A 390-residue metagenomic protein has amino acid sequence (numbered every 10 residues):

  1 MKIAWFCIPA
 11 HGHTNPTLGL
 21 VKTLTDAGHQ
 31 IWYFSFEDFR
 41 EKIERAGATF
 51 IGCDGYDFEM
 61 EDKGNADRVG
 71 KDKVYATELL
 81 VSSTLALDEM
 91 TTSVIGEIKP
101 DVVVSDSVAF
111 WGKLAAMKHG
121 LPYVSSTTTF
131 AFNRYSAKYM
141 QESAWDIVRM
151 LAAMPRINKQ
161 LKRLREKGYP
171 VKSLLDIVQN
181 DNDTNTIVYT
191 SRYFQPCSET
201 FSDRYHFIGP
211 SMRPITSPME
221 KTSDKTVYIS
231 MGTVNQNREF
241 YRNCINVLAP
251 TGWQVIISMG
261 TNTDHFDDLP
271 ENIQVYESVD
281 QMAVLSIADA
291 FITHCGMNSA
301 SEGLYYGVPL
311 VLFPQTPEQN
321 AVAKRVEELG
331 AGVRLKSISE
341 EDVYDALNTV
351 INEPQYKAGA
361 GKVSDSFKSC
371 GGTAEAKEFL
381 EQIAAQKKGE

Functional and structural regions predicted by a protein language model:
M1-T49: N-terminal subdomain of nucleotide-sugar transferases
V21, V103-S105, Y276-K324: A donor-sugar binding/catalytic signature common to diverse glycosyltransferases and related nucleotide-sugar
W32-A76: Conserved nucleotide-sugar phosphate-binding/catalytic loop shared by glycosyltransferases and other
V81-L151: Conserved nucleotide-sugar donor-interacting segment of glycosyltransferase catalytic cores, predominantly GT-B
Y123-P196, S202: Active-site-proximal region of nucleotide-activated glycan assembly enzymes, centered on histidine/acidic-rich loops
F194-A290: Donor-nucleotide binding loops and adjacent catalytic segments primarily of GT-B fold Leloir glycosyltransferases
P317-A346: Change "using UDP/GDP/dTDP sugars" to "using nucleotide sugars
D342-E390: C-terminal amphipathic helix plus adjacent low-complexity, charged tail appended to glycosyltransferase catalytic
